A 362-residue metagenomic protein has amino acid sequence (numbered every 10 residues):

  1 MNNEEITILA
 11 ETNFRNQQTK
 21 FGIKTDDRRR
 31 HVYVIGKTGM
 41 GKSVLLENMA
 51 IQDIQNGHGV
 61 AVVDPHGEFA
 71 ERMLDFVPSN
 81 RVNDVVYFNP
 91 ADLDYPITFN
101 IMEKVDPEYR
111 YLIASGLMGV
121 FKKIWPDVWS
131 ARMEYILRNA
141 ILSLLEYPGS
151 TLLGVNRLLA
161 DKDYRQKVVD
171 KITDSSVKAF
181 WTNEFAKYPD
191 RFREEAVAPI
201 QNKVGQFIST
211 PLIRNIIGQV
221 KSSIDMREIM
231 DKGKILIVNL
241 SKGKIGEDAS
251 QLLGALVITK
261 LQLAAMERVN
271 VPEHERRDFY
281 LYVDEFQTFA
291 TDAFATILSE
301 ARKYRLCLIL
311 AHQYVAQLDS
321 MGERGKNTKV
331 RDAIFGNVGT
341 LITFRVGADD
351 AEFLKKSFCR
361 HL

Functional and structural regions predicted by a protein language model:
N2-Q18, T25-M40, V44-L306, K326 (+1 more regions): P-loop NTPase motor domains
D75-V77, V105, Y111, I297-L362: Conserved ATP-driven motor cores of ASCE-family P-loop NTPases powering translocation/secretion/packaging/pilus
